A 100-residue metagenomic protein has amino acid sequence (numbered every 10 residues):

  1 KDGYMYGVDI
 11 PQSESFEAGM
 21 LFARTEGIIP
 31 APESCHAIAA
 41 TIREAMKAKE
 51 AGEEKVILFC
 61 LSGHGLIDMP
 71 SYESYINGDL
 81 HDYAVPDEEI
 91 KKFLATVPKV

Functional and structural regions predicted by a protein language model:
K1-I28, S74-V100: Active-site/ligand-binding loops adjacent to catalytic centers
L21-P30, R43-K47, A51: Hydrophobic alpha-helical bundle architecture
A40-V100: Catalytic phosphate/nucleotide-handling subdomain of diverse soluble enzymes
